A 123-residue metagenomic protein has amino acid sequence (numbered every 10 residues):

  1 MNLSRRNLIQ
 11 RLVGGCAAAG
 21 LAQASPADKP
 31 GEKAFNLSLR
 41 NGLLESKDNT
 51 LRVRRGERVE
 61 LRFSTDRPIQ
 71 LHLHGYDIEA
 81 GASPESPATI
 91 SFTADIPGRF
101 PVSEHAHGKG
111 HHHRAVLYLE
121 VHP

Functional and structural regions predicted by a protein language model:
M1-L3: Secretory targeting signals
N7-S25: N-terminal export signals
Q23-G31, A82-P123: Extracellular/periplasmic metallocenter environments
P30-G56: N-terminal edge beta-strand
E32-A34, R58, P68-Q70, R99 (+1 more regions): Exposed beta-strand and adjacent loop surfaces of beta-rich binding modules that mediate intermolecular recognition
N41-T50, L73-Y76, P87-T89: N-terminal post-signal-peptidase region of extra-cytosolic proteins
N49-R67, A88-I96, F100, V121: Beta-strand cores of secreted/periplasmic/IMS beta-sandwich domains, seen most often in copper-related folds
I69, G75-A80: Short, solvent-exposed loop/linker segments at beta-strand-coil boundaries, enriched for Pro/Gly and Ser/Thr
